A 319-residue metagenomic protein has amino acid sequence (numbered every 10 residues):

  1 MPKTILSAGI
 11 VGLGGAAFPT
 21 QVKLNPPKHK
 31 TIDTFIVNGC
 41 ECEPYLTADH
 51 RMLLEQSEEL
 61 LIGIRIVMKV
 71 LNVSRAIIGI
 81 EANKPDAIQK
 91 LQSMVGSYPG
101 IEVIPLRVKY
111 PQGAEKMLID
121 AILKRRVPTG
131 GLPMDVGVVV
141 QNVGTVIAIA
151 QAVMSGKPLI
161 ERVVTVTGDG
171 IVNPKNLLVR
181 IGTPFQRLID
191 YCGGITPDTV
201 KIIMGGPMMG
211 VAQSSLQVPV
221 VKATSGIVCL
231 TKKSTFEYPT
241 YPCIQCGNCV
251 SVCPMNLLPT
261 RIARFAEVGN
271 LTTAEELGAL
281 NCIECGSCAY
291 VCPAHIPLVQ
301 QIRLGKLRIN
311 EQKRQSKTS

Functional and structural regions predicted by a protein language model:
M1-P99, I104-D120, Q245, A279-L280 (+3 more regions): Iron-sulfur-cluster electron-transfer modules
T4, A8, G12, V67-L71 (+12 more regions): Change "in soluble alpha/beta enzymes" to "in soluble alpha/beta proteins
I5-A17, K28-L60, I122, A152-P242 (+2 more regions): Conserved mixed alpha/beta catalytic, RNA-binding, or beta-rich assembly cores of soluble enzyme, regulatory
L24-P26, Q217, T272: Short, flexible, glycine/charge-rich loop motifs used to bind or transfer phosphoryl groups or to couple energy/partner
E59-G63, I101-I104, V127-G131, V164-T165 (+7 more regions): Glycine-rich loops and low-complexity Gly/Arg-rich segments that provide flexible linkers or classic glycine-based
V73-F185, Y191-T196, G206: Hydrophobic alpha-helical positions that pack around
R107-K109, M208, K232-K233, V268: Short, solvent-exposed coil/turn elements at secondary-structure transition points
T224-T240, V250, P254-S319: Ferredoxin-type iron-sulfur electron-transfer modules in oxidoreductases and energy-metabolism complexes
